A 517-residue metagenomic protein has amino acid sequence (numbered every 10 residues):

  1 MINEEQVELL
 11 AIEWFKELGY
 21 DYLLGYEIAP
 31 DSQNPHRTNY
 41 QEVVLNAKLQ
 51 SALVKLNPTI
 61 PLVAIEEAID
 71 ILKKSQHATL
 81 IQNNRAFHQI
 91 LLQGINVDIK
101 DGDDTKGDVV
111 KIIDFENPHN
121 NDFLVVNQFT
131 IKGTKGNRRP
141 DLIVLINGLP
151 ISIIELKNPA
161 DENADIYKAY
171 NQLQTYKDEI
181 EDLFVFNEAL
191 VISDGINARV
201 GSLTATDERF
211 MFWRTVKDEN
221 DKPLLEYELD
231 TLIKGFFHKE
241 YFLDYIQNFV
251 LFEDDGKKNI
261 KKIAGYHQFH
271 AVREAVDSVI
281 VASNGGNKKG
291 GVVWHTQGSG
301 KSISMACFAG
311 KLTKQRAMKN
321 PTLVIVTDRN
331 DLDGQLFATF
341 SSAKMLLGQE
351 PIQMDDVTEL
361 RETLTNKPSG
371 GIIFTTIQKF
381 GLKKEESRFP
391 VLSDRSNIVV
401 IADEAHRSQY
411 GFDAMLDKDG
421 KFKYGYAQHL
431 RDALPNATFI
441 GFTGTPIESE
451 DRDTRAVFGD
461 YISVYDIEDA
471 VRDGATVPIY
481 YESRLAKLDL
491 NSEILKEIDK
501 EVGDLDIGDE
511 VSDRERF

Functional and structural regions predicted by a protein language model:
I2-T322, D331-L347, P368, Q378 (+3 more regions): ATP-dependent helicase/translocase motor core
I151, P159-D161, I196-R199, N330-L332 (+5 more regions): Conserved nucleotide-binding/hydrolysis micro-motifs of P-loop NTPases
L190-S193, I373-T376, V400-A402, T438-T443: Structural recognition of the conserved hydrophobic beta-strand(s) that form the central parallel beta-sheet of P-loop
K222-P223, R452-F517: Interdomain helical connector at the RecA1-RecA2 junction of SF1/SF2 helicase-like NTPases
T296-Q297, H406-R407, A427-E450, G474: Conserved helicase ATPase motor motifs in RecA-like P-loop NTPase domains
I325: Conserved SAM-binding loop
S341-V391: Inter-Walker segment of RecA-like/P-loop motor cores
G370-H429: Conserved RecA-like ASCE ATPase "motif II neighborhood" in helicase/translocase motors
